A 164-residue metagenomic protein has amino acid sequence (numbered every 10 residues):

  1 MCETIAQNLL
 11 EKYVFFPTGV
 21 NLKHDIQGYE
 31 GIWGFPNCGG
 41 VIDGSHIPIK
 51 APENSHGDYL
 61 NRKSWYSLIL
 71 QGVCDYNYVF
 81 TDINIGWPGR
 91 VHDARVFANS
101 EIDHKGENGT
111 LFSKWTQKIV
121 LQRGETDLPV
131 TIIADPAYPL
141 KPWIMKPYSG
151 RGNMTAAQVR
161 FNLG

Functional and structural regions predicted by a protein language model:
M1-G164: Short, well-ordered secondary-structure "scaffold" segments embedded in the functional core of diverse domains
